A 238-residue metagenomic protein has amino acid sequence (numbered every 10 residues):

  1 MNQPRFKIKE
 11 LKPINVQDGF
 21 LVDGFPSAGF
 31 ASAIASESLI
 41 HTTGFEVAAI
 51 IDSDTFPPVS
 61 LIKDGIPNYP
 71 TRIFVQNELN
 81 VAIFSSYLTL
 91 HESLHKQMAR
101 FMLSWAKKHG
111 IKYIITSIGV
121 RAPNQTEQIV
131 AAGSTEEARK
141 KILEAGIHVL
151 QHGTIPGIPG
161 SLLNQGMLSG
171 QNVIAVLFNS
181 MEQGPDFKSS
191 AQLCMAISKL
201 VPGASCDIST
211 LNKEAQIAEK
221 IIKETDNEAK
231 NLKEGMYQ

Functional and structural regions predicted by a protein language model:
M1-Y87: N-terminal short beta-loop-beta anion/metal-coordinating cradle
F25-F30, L90-E92, G119-N124, P156 (+1 more regions): Gly/Ser/Thr-rich loops at beta-strand to alpha-helix junctions that form or flank small-molecule/cofactor-binding
E37-H41, A99-F101, A191-C194: Short, solvent-exposed amphipathic alpha-helical segments in soluble enzyme and RNA/protein-processing domains
E46, L103-I114, M167-N172, L200-A204: Secondary-structure boundary elements
A49, A82-F84, Y113-I115, N172-L177: Hydrophobic/aromatic beta-strand patches that form the interior of the parallel beta-sheet core in alpha/beta enzyme
E92-K140: Internal, conserved structured core segments that host functional sites
P123-L200, M236: Catalytic cores of processing enzymes, dominated by hydrolases/peptidases, characterized by acidic/His-rich
G184-Q238: A conserved C-terminal secondary-structure "cap"
